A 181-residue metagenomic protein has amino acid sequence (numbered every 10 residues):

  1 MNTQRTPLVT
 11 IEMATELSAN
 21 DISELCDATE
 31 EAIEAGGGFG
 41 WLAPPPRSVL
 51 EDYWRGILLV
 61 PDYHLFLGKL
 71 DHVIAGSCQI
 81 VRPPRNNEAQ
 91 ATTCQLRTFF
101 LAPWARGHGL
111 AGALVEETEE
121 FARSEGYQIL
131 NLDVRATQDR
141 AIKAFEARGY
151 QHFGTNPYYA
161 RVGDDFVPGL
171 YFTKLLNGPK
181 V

Functional and structural regions predicted by a protein language model:
M1-R5: Short acidic N-proximal helix/loop "leader" segments that mark the beginning of a domain or an inter-domain linker
T6, E12-W104, V115-E117, F121 (+2 more regions): Acetyl-CoA-dependent GNAT
Y63, V167-Y171: Short hydrophobic/aromatic beta-strand or adjacent loop that forms the aromatic wall/cage of a ligand/substrate-binding
A102-W104, H108, A136-T137: Active-site acidic-Proline motif in GNAT/NAT acetyltransferases
H108, A113, E120, A147-Y150: Charged, amphipathic alpha-helical coiled-coil/dimerization segments
L114, Q138-A141: Conserved short alpha-helix immediately C-terminal to the canonical SAM/SAH-binding motif I of Rossmann-like
V115, A122-V134: Conserved GNAT acetyl-CoA-binding A-motif
N131-R135, I142, E146, Q151-P168: Conserved catalytic-core motifs of GNAT/GCN5-like acyltransferases
